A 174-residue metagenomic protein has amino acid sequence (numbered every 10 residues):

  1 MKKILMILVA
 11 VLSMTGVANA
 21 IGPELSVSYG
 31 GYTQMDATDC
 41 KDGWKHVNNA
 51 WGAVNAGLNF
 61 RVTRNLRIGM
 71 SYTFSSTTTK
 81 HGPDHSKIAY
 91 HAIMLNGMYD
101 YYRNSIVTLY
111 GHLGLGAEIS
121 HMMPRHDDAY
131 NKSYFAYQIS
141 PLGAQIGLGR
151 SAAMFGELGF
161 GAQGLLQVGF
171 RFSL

Functional and structural regions predicted by a protein language model:
M1-E24: Cleavable N-terminal export/targeting peptides
N19-T63, R67-I68, Y99-D100, Q167-S173: Short glycine/proline- and aromatic-enriched beta-strand/turn motifs that initiate or cap beta-hairpins
G31, R125-P141: An anionic, turn-rich surface loop/hairpin at beta-sheet edges that serves as a generic interaction/coordination patch
A37-D42, K80, H126, Q138: Extracytoplasmic loops and strand-loop junctions of Gram-negative outer membrane beta-barrel proteins
W44-A50, D84-Y90, A129-Y134, L158: Replace "Gram-negative outer membrane beta-barrel proteins" with "bacterial and organellar outer membrane beta-barrel
G52, H91, F135-Q138, G164: Exposed loop/turn and edge beta-strand positions of beta-sandwich/beta-sheet ligand-binding modules
G52-D127, L142-L148, A152, F172-L174: Gram-negative (and chloroplast) outer-membrane scaffold detector with strong preference for beta-barrel transmembrane
M154-G161: Short, exposed beta-strand-loop hairpins at the edges of beta-sheets in extracellular/periplasmic proteins
